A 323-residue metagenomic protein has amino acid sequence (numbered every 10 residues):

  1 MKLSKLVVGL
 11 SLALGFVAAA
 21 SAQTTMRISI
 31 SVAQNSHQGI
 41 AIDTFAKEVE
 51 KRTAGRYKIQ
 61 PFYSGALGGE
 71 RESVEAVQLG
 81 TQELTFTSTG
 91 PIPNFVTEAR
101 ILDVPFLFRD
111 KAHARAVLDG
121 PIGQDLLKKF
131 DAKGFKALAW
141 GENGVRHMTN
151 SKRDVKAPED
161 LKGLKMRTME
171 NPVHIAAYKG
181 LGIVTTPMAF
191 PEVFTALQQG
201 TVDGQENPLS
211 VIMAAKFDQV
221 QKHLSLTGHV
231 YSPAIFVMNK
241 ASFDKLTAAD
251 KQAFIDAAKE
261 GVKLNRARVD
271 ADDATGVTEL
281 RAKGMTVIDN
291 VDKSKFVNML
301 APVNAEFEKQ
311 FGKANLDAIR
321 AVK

Functional and structural regions predicted by a protein language model:
M1-V8: Bacterial N-terminal signal peptides that target proteins for export
L10, Q23-H113, P121-Q124, K128-K323: N-terminal secretory/targeting leader peptides
F16-A22: Sec/Tat signal peptide C-region and signal peptidase I cleavage site
